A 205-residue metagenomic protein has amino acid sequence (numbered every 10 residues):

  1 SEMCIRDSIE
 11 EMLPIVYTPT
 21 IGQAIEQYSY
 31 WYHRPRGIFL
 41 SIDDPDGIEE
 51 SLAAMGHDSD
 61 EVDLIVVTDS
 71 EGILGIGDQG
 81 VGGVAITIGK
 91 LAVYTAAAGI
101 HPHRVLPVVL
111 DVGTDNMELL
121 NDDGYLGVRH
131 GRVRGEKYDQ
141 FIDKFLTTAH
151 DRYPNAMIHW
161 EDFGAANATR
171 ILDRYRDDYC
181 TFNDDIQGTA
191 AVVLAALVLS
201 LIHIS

Functional and structural regions predicted by a protein language model:
E2, P14, R36-L40, V62-I65 (+4 more regions): Structural motif
M3-C4, I204: Short, small-residue-biased leader/transition segments that mark boundaries at the very start of proteins
I9, S29-R34, G75, N116-G131 (+1 more regions): Gly-rich Lys/Arg/Thr-decorated short loops/hinges at beta-loop-alpha junctions or inter-strand turns that position
P14-G77, V81-A85: Conserved mixed alpha/beta core segments that line enzyme active sites in large multi-domain catalysts
G77-H101: Extended active-site and interfacial segments that coordinate phosphate-rich ligands in large catalytic machineries
D111-M117, D123-G124, K137-T148: Long recognition/docking surfaces used for binding and targeting
V133-F141, A149-A191: Pre-Walker A segment
I186-L201, S205: Glycine-rich phosphate/diphosphate-binding loop of Rossmann-like nucleotide-binding domains
